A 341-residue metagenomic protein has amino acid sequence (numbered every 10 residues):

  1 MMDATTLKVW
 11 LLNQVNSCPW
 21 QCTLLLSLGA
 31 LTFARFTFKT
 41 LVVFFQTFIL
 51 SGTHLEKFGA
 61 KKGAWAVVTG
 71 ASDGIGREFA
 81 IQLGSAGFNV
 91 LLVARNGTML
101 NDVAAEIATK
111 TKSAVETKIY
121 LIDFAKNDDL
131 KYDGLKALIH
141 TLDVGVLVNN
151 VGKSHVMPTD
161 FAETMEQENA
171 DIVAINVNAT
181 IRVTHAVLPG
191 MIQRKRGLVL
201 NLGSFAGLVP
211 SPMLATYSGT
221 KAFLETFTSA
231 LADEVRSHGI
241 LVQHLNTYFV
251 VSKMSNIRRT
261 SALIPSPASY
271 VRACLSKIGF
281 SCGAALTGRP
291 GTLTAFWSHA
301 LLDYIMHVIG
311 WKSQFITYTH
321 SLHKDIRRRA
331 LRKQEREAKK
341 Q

Functional and structural regions predicted by a protein language model:
V42-L91, R95: Canonical Rossmann dinucleotide-binding motif of NAD(H)/NADP(H)-dependent dehydrogenases/reductases, specifically
T69, L121, V144-K153, N176 (+2 more regions): Rossmann-fold scaffold of SDR-type NAD(P)-dependent oxidoreductases
T109-D128: Rossmann-fold cofactor-recognition segment
D128-D129, D133, A137, G152-A170 (+1 more regions): Conserved mid-core segment of classical short-chain dehydrogenase/reductases
H140, V144, K153, A162-I181 (+3 more regions): Catalytic Tyr-X3-Lys loop
T184, T220: Active-site helix of classical SDR
S204: Residue(s) in the substrate-gating loop at a strand-loop-helix junction that position the organic substrate next
T226, A232-Q314, H323, R336-K339: SDR active-site lid
